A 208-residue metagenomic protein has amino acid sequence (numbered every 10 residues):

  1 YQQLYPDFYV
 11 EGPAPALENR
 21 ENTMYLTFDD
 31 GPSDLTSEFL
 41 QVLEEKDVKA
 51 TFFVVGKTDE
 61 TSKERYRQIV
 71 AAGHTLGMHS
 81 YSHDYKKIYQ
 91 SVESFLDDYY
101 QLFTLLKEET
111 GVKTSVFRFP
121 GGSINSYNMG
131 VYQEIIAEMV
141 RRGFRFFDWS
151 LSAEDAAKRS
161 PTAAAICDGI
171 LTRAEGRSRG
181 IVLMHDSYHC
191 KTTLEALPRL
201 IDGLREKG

Functional and structural regions predicted by a protein language model:
Y1-L26, P32-D47, T61-R67, A164 (+1 more regions): N-terminal pre-catalytic segment of deacetylase/amide-hydrolase enzymes
N19-E21, K46, A72, K113 (+1 more regions): Residue-level preference for short coil/turn positions at secondary-structure junctions
T23-Y25, A50, S178-M184: Generic beta-sheet signal
Y25-L26, E44, V48-G56, V70 (+2 more regions): Short, well-structured secondary-structure segments
T27, T36, T51, S80 (+2 more regions): Ser/Thr-centric signal marking residues that sit in or immediately flank functional binding/regulatory motifs
D29, H79, P120: Active-site glycine-centered loops adjacent to acidic/histidine catalytic or metal-binding residues that shape
E60, H83-R205: Catalytic domains of cell-wall/extracellular-matrix polysaccharide-remodeling enzymes, centered on de-N-acetylation
